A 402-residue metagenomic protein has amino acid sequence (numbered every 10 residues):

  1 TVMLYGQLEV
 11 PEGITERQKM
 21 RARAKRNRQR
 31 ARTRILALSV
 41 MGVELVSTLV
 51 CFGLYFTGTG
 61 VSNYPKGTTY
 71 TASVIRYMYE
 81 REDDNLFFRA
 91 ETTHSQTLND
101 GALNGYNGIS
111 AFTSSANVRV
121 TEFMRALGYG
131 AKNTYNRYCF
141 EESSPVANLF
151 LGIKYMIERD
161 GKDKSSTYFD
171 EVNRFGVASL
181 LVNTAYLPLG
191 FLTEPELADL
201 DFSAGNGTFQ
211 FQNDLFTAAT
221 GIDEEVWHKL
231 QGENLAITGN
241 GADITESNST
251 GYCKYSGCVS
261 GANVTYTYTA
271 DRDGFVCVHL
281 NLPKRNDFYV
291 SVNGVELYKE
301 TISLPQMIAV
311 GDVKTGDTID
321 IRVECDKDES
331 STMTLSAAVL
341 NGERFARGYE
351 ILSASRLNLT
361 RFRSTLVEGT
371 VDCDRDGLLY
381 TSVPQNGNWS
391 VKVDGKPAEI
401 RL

Functional and structural regions predicted by a protein language model:
T1-N240, N286-D287, L304-K327: Conserved luminal/periplasmic juxtamembrane motif of membrane-embedded glycan-processing enzymes
N234-L402: Active-site-proximal, structured, solvent-exposed surfaces of multi-pass membrane proteins that position macromolecular
